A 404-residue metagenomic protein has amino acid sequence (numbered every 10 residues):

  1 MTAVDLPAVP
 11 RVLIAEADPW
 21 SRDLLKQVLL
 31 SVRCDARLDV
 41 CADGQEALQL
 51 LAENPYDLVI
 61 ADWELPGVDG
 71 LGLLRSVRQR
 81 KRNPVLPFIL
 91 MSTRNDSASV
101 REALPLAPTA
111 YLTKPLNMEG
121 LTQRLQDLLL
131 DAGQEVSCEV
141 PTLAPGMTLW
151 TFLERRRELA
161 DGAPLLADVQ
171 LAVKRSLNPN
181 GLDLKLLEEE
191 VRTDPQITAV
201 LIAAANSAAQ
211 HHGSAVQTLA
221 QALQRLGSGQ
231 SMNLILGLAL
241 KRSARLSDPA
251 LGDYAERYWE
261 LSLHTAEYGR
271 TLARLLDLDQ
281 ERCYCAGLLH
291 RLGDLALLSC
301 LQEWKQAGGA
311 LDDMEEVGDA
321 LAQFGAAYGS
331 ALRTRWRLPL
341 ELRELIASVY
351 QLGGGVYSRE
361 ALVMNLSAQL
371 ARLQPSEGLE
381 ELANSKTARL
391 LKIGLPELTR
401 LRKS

Functional and structural regions predicted by a protein language model:
P19-D39: Two-component/phosphorelay signaling modules centered on CheY-like receiver
V40-L58: Acidic, metal-coordinating helix/loop segments flanking the phosphotransfer/catalytic sites of two-component signaling
D43, D69-R75: Acidic catalytic/metal-coordinating carboxylates
V59-E64, S92: Active-site residues of response regulator receiver
G72, N95-A110: Alpha4 helix (beta4-alpha4-beta5 surface) of REC/receiver domains from two-component response regulators
R75, V85-N95: A short, hydrophobic beta-strand element within the central beta-sheet of small alpha/beta folds
T113-K114: A Lys-centered signature of the CheY-like receiver
M118-L288, D294-E303, E316-K392: Conserved alpha-helical "signature site" that marks functionally important helical segments or helix/loop junctions
